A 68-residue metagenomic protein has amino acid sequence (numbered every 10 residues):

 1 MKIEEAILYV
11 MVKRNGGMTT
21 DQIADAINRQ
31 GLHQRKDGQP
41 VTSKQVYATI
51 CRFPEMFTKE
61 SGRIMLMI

Functional and structural regions predicted by a protein language model:
M1-E4, M18-D21, A26-I68: Charged low-complexity interaction tracts in eukaryotic proteins
V12-N15: Short helix-capping/hinge SLiMs at alpha-helix to coil transitions
